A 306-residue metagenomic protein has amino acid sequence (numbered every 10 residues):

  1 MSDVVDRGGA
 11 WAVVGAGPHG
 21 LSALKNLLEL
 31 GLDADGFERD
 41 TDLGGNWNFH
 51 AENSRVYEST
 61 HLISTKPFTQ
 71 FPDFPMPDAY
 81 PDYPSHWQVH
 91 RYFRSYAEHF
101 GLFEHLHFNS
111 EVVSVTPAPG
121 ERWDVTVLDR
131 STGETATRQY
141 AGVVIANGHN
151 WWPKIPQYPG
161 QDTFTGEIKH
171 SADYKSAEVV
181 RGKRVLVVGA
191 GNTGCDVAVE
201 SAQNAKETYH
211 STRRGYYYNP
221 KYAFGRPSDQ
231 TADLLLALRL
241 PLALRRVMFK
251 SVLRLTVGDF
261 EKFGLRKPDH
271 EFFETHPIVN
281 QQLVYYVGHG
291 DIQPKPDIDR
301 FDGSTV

Functional and structural regions predicted by a protein language model:
S2-L62, P75, P81-Y222, R226 (+1 more regions): Flavin (primarily FAD) cofactor-binding/catalytic cores of flavoenzymes
T60-Q70: Catalytic lobes of large eukaryotic enzymes
